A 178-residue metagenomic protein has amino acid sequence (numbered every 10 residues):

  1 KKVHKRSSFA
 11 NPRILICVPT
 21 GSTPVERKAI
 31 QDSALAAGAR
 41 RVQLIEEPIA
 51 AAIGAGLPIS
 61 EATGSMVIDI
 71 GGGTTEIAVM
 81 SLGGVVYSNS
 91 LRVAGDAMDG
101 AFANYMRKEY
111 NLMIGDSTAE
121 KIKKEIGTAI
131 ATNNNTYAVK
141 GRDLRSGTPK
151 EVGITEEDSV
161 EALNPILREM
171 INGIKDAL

Functional and structural regions predicted by a protein language model:
K1-I70, A78-L178: Nucleotide/phosphate-binding catalytic cleft detector across ATP-hydrolyzing and phosphate-transferring enzymes
G73: Conserved Rossmann-like nucleotide-cofactor binding loop
